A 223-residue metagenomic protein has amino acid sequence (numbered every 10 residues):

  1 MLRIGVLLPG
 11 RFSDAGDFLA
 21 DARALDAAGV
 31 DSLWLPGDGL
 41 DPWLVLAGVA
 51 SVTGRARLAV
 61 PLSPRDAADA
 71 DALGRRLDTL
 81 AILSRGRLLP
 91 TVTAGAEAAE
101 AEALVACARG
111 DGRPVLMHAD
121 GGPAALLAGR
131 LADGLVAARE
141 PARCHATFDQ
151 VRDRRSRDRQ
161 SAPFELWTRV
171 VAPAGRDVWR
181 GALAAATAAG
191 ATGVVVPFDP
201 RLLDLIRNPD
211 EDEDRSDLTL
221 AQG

Functional and structural regions predicted by a protein language model:
M1-T53, D111-H118, A125-G134, F198 (+1 more regions): N-terminal beta1-alpha1-beta2 module of alpha/beta enzyme domains
L2, D66-F164, T168: Internal, glycine-rich beta/alpha segment that forms the wall or movable "lid" of small-molecule/cofactor binding
F12-G16, W34-L44, R65-D71, A137-T147 (+2 more regions): Acidic-and-aromatic substrate-binding clefts and catalytic sites of carbohydrate-active enzymes
A15-A22, L73, A98-V105, P141-T147 (+2 more regions): Well-ordered, non-membrane alpha-helical segments in soluble/globular domains
L33, L58, L88-P90, L135 (+1 more regions): Hydrophobic residues within beta-strands of alpha/beta enzymes
P36-G48, T53-A56, V60-A68, R75-D78: Glycine/small-residue-rich interface belts in oligomeric ring/scaffold proteins and their assembly partners
R55-A56, L203-G223: Short acidic, glycine/proline-enriched helix-loop-strand junctions
A182-N208: Substrate-binding cleft of secreted/luminal carbohydrate-active enzymes
